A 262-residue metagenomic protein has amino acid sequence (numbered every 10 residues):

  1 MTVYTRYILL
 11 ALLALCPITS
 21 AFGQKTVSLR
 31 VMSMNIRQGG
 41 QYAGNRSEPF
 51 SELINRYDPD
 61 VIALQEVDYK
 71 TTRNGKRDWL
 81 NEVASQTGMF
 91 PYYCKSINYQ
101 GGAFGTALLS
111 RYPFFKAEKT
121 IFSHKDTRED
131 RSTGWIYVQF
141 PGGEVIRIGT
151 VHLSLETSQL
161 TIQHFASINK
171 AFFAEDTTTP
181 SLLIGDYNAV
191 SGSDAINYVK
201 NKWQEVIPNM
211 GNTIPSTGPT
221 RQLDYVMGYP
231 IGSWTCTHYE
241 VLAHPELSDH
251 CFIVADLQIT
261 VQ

Functional and structural regions predicted by a protein language model:
M1-L9: Bacterial N-terminal signal peptides that target proteins for export
I8-P17: Bacterial N-terminal signal peptides
L13, A21-Y57, F90-Y93, I97-Q262: Active-site regions of metal-assisted phosphoester/phosphodiester hydrolases, unifying DNase/endonuclease modules
I36-G40, L64-R73: Active-site neighborhood of divalent metal-dependent phosphoester/pyrophosphate hydrolases
N45, D68-E82: Membrane-embedded segments
I54, D58-V67: Proline-aspartate-enriched helix->loop->beta-strand connector
V83-S85, M227: Short, solvent-exposed helix-to-loop capping segments enriched in aromatics
